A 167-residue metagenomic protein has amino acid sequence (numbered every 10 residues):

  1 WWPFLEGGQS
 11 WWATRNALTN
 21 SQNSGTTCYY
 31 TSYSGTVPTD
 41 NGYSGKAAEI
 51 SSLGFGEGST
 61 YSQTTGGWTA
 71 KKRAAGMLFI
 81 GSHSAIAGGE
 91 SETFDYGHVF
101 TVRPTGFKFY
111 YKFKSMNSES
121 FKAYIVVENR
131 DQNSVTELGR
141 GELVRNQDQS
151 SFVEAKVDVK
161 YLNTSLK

Functional and structural regions predicted by a protein language model:
W1-K108, S115-K167: Aromatic (Trp/Tyr/Phe) and Gly/Pro-enriched flexible surface segments
